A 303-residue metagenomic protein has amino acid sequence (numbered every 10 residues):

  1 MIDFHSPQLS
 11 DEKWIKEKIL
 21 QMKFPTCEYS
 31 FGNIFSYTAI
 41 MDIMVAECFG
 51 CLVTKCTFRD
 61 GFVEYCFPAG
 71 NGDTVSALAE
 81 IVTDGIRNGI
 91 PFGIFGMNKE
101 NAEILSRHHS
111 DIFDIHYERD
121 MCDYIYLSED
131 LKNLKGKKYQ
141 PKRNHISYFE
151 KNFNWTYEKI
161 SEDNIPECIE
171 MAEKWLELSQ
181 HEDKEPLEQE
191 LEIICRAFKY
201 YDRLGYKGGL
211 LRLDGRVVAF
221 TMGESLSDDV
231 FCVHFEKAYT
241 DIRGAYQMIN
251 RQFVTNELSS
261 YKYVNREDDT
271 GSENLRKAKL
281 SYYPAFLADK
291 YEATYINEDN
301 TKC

Functional and structural regions predicted by a protein language model:
M1-K55, E298-C303: Non-cleavable N-terminal signal-anchor transmembrane helices
E28-E100, R212-I242: Conserved donor-binding loop and adjoining core beta-sheet/short helix segment in diverse acyl/aminoacyl transferases
P91-H108, R119-C122: Short, glycine/charge-rich beta-strand/loop segments that flank catalytic centers and engage negatively charged groups
G93-I94, E158, Y263-R266: Short catalytic-loop micro-motif centered on adjacent basic/acidic residues
N101-I115, N144, G271-L287: Conserved active-site alpha-helix within GNAT-family acetyltransferase domains
S110-K184: Acyltransferase donor/substrate-recognition loop-hinge adjacent to the catalytic core
D163, E167-R216: Short, conserved active-site entrance elements at the starts or edges of catalytic domains
Y206-I296: Aromatic (often tryptophan-rich) hydrophobic motifs at membrane interfaces
